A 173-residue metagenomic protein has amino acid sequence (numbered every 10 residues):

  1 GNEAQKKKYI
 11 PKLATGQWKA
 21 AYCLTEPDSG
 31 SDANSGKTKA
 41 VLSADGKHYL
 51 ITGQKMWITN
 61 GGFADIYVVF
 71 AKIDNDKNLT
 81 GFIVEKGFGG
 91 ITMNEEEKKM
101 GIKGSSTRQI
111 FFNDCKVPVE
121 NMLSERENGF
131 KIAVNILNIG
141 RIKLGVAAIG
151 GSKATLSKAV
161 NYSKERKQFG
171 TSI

Functional and structural regions predicted by a protein language model:
G1-E26, A44-Y49: FAD-binding glycine-rich core of flavoenzymes that anchor FAD
Y9, G36, Q54-M56, N94-K98: Short beta-alpha junctions and helix-cap segments that line functional grooves
A14-E26, Q54-Y67, S105: FAD-binding core of FAD-dependent oxidoreductases, characterized by glycine-rich FAD pyrophosphate-binding loops
G16, D32-G36, F111, V117: Structural signature of FAD isoalloxazine-binding scaffolds in flavoprotein oxidoreductases
D28-S31, W57-N60, K72-I73, K99-S106: Short Gly/Pro-enriched turn/cap motifs at secondary-structure boundaries
T38-L42: A structural signal for short hydrophobic beta-strand segments in well-ordered beta-sheet cores
K47-M93: A short core secondary-structure module
I91-I173: Glycine-rich beta->alpha junctions and the first turn(s) of the following alpha-helix
